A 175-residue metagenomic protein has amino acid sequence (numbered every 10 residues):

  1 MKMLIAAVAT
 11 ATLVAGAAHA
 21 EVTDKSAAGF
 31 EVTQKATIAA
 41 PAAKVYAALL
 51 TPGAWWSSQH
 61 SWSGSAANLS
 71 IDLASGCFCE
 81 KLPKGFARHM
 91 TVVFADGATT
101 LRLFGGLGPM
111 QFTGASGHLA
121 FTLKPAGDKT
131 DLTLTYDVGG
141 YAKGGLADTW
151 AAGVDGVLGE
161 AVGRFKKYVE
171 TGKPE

Functional and structural regions predicted by a protein language model:
M1-I5: Positively charged n-region of N-terminal signal peptides that target proteins for export
A6-A15: Bacterial N-terminal signal peptides
A17-A66: Hydrophobic ligand-binding cavity/cleft-lining segments
Q34-A36, R88-F94, G117-P125: Hydrophobic/aromatic beta-strand elements that line small-molecule binding cavities or substrate pockets in beta-rich
V45-Y46, F78, V92, L103 (+3 more regions): Hydrophobic pocket/interface hotspot
P52-H89, A98: Short beta-edge strand/loop motif at the mouth of beta-sheet-based domains
G108-G156: Beta-strand/loop substructures that line and gate deep hydrophobic ligand-binding cavities in soluble
K167-E175: Short, highly charged C-terminal tails/helix-capping segments
